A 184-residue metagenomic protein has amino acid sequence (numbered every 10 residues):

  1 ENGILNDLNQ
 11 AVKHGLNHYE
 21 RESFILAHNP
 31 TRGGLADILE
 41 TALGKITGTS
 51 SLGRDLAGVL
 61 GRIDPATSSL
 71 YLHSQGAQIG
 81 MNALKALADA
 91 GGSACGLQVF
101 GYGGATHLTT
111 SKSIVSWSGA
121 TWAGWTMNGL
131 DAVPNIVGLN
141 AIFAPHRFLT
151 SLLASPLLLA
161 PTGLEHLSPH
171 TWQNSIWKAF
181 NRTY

Functional and structural regions predicted by a protein language model:
E1-S68, A105-T106, I114-Y184: Active-site catalytic motif of lipid deacylating hydrolases and related acyltransferases
A66-S69, G96-Q98: Short active-site oxyanion
L72-G76, G80: Gly/Ala-rich beta-loop-alpha elbow adjacent to hydrolase catalytic centers
N82-A86: Active-site signature of alpha/beta-hydrolase-fold catalytic machinery across serine- and Asp/Cys-nucleophile hydrolases
L87-G92: Alpha-helix termini
S93-V115: Short, flexible loop segments at boundaries between secondary-structure elements
